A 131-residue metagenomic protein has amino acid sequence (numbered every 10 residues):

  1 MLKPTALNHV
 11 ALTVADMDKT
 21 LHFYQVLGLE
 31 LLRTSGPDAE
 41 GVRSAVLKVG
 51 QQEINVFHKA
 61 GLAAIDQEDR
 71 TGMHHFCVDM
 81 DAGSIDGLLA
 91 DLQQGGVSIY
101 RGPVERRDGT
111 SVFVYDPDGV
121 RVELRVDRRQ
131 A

Functional and structural regions predicted by a protein language model:
M1-K19, M73-F76, R128-A131: N-terminal beta-strand motif that seeds the catalytic metal site of vicinal oxygen chelate
K3, A45, L89-A90, Q94-A131: Vicinal oxygen chelate
N8, V42-R43, H74, T110: Residue-level marker for the onset of beta-strands and adjacent loop->beta junctions in well-ordered domains
T13-I54: Core segments of cupin and vicinal oxygen chelate
K19, G83-L88: Short, conserved charged micro-motifs
Q52, G83, V120: Conserved Rossmann-like nucleotide-cofactor binding loop
V78-A82: Short beta-strand-to-loop capping motifs
